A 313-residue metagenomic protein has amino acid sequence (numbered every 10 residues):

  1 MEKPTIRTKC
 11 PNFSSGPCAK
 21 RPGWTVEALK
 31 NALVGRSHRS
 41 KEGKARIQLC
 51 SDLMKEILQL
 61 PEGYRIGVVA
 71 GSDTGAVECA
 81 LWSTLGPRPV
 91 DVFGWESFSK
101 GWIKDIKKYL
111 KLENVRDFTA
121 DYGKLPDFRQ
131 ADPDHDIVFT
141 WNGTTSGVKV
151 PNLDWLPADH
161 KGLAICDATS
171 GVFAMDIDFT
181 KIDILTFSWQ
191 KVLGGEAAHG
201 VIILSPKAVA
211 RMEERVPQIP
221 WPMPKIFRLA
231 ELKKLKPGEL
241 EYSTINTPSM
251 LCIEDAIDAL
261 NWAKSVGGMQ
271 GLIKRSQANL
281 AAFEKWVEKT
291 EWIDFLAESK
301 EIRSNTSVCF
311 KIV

Functional and structural regions predicted by a protein language model:
M1-K41: N-terminal "arm"/small-domain region of PLP-dependent enzymes with the aminotransferase-like
A28-C79, S83, W95-G101, D105: Conserved N-terminal alpha-helix of the aminotransferase class I/II PLP-enzyme fold
L53-I57, P61, N261-L296: Conserved PLP-dependent catalytic core of the aminotransferase class-I/II
G75, S83-I137: PLP-dependent aminotransferase-like
D121-F173, I184: Active-site phosphate-binding strand-loop segment of PLP-dependent enzymes
F179-Q190, G200: Conserved active-site segment immediately N-terminal to the catalytic lysine that forms the internal aldimine
Q190-A281: Active-site C-terminal subdomain of aminotransferase-like
D294-V313: Conserved PLP-binding catalytic core of the aspartate aminotransferase-like
